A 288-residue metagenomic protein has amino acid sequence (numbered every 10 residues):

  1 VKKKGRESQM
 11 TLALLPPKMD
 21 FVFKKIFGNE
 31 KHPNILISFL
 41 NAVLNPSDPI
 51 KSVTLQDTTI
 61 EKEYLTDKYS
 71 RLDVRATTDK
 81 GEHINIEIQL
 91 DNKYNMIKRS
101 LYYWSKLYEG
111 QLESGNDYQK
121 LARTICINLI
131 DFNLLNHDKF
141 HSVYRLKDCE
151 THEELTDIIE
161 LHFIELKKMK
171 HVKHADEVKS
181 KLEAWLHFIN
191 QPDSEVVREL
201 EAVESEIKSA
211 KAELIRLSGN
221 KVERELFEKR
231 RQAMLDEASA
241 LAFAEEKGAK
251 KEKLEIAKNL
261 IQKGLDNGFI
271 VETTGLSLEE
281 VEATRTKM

Functional and structural regions predicted by a protein language model:
V1-M288: Elongated, amphipathic alpha-helical interaction scaffolds
